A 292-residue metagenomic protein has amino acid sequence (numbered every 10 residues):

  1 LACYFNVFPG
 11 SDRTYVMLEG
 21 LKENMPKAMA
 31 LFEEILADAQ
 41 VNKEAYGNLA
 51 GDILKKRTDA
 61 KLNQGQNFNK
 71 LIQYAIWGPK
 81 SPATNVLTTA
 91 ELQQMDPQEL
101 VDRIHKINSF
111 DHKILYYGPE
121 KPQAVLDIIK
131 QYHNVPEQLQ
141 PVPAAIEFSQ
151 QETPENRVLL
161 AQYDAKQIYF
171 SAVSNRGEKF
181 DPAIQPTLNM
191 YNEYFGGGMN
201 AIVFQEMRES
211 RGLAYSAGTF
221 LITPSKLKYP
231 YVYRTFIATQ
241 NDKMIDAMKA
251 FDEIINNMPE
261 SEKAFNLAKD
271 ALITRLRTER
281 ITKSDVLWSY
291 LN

Functional and structural regions predicted by a protein language model:
L1-V142, R211, S216-N292: Charge-rich, well-structured scaffold segments of protease-associated domains
E99, I202-V203: Short Gly/charged-rich anion-binding patches and loops
P141-I202: His/Glu-based metal-binding/catalytic segments typifying zinc-dependent metallopeptidases
